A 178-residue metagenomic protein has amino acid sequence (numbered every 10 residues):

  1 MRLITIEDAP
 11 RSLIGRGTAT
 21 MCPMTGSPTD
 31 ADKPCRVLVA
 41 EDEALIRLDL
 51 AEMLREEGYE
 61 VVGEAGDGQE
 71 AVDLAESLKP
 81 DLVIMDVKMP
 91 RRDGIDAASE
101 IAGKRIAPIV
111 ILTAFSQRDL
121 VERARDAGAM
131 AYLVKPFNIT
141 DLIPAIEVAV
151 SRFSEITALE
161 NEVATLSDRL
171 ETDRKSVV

Functional and structural regions predicted by a protein language model:
C35, E43-G63, D67: Two-component/phosphorelay signaling modules centered on CheY-like receiver
D67-E70, R91-D96: Acidic catalytic/metal-coordinating carboxylates
D73, I95-I106: Short amphipathic alpha-helix used as the core "switch/output" element in two-component signaling
L78-I84: Active-site beta3 strand of CheY-like receiver
P90-R91, T113, Q117: The feature encodes the CheY-like receiver
D119, F137-E147: C-terminal output helix
S176-V178: Conserved small/polar residues in nucleotide/adenosyl-binding loops
